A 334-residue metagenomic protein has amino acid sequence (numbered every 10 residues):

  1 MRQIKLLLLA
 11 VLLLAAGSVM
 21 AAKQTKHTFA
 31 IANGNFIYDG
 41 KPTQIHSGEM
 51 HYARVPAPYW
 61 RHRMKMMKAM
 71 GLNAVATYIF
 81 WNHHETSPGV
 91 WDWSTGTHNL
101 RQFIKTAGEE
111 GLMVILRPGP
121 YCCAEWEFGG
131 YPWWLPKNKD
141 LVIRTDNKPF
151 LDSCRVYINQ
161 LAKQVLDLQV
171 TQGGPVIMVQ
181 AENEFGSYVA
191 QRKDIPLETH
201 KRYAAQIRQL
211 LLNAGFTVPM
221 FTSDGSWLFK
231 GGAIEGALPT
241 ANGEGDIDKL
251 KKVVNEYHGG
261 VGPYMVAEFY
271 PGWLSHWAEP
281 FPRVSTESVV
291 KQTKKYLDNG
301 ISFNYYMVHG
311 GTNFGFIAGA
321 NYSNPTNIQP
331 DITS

Functional and structural regions predicted by a protein language model:
M1-L8: Bacterial N-terminal signal peptides that target proteins for export
L8-A16: Bacterial N-terminal signal peptides
A21-A74, K105, G111: N-terminal carbohydrate-binding accessory modules
W60-G129, R208-N213: Aromatic-lined substrate-binding rim segments of carbohydrate-active enzymes
P88-H98, E109, G119-T145, A190-H200 (+2 more regions): Aromatic- and acidic-residue-enriched segments that line the glycan-binding/catalytic groove of carbohydrate-active
G96-L116, N138-V176: An active-site-proximal structural segment forming one wall of the substrate-binding cleft that immediately precedes
G108, L112, N213, N242-S334: Catalytic-core region of carbohydrate-active enzymes that cleave or remodel glycosidic bonds
F150-A233: Active-site neighborhood of glycoside hydrolase catalytic domains
